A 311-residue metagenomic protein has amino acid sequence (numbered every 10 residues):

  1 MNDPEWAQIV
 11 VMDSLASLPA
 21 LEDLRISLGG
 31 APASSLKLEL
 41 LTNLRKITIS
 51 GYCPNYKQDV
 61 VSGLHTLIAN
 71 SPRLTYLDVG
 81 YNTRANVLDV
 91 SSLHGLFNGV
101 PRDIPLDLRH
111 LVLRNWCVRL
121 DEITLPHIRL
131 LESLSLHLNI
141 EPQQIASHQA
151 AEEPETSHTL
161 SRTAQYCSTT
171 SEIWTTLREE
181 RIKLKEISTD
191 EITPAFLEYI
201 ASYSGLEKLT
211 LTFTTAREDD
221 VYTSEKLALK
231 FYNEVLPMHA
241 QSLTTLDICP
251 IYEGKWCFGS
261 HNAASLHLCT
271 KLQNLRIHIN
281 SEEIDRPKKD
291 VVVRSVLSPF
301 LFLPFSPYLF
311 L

Functional and structural regions predicted by a protein language model:
M1-L311: Leucine-rich repeat
